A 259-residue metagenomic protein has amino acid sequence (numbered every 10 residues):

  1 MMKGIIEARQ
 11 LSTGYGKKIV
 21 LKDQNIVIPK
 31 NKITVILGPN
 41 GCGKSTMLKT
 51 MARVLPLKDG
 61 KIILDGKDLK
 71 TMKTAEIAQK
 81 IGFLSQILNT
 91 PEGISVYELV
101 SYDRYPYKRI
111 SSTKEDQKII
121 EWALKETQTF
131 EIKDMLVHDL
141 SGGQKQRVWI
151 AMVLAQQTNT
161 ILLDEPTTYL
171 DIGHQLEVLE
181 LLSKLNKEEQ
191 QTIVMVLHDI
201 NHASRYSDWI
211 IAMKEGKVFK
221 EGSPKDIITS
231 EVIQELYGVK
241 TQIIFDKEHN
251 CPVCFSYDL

Functional and structural regions predicted by a protein language model:
I6, V20-D23: Conserved structural motif at the start of ABC-family nucleotide-binding domains
L37-P39: The feature captures the beta-strand-to-loop junction immediately N-terminal to the Walker
A52: Helix-to-loop junction immediately C-terminal to a conserved catalytic motif
G60-D68, I77: Conserved ABC transporter NBD signature motif
S101, K114-I132, Q157: Conserved ABC ATPase "signature" region
L136-L140, Q144: Conserved ABC ATPase signature
I161-E165: Catalytic Walker B motif of ABC-type/P-loop ATPase nucleotide-binding domains
